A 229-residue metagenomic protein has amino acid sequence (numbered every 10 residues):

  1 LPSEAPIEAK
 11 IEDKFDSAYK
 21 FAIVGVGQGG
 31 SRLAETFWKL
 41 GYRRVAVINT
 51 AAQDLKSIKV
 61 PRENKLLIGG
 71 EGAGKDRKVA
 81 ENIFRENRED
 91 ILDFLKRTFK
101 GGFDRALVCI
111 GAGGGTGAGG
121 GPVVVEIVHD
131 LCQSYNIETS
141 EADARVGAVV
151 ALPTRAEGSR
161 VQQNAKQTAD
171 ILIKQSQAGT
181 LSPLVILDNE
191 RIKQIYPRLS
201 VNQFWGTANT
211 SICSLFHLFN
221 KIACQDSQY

Functional and structural regions predicted by a protein language model:
L1-Y229: Tubulin/FtsZ superfamily GTPase core signature
